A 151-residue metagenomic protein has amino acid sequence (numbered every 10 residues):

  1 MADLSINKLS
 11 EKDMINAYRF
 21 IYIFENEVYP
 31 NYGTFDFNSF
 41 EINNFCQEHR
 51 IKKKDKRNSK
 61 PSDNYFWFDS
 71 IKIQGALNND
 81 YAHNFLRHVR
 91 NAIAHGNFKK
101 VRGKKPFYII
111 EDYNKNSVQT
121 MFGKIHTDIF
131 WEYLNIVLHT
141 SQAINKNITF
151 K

Functional and structural regions predicted by a protein language model:
M1-K151: Amphipathic alpha-helical interface elements
